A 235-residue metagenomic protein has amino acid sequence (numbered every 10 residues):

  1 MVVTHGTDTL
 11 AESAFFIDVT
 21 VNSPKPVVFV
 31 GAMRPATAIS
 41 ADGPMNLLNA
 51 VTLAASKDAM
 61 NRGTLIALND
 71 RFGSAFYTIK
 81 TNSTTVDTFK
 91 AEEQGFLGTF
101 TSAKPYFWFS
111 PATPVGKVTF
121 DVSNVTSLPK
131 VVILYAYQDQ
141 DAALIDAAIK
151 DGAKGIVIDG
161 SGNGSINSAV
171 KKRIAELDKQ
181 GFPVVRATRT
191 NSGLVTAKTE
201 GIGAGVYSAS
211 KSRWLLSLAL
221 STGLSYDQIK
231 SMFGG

Functional and structural regions predicted by a protein language model:
M1-L10, D151-N163: Short acidic, glycine-rich surface-loop motifs adjacent to enzyme active sites
V3-K25, I166-A175: Short Gly/Thr/Asp-enriched flexible loops that form oxyanion-binding sites at enzyme active sites
G6-T7, A32-P35, S161-N163, T188-G193: Short, ordered loop/turn segments at secondary-structure junctions
A14-M45, V51-A55, K179-T188: Short, acidic/small-residue loops that bind anionic groups at enzyme active sites
V30-T101: Internal gly/pro-rich beta-alpha loop/helix module that stabilizes soluble enzyme cofactors or their anionic handles
S74-G155, N163: Accessory alpha-helical/coil subdomains and C-terminal extensions that flank or cap enzyme catalytic cores
N163-G235: C-terminal non-catalytic interaction/assembly regions of soluble proteins
